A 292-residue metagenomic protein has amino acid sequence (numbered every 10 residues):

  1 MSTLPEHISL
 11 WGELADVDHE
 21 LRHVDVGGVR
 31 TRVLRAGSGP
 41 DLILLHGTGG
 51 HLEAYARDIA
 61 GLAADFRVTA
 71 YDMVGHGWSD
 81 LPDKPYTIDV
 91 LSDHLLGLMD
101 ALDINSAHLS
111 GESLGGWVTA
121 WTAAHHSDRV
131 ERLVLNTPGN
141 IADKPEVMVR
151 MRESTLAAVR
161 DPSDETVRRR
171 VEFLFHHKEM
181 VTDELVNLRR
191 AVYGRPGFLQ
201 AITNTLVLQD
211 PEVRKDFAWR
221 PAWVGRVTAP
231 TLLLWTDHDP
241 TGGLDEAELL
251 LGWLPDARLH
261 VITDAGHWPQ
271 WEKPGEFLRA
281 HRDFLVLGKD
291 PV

Functional and structural regions predicted by a protein language model:
M1-L42, D65-F66, I104-N105, R282-V292: Alpha/beta-hydrolase fold catalytic core
D25, V29-W78: Conserved HGGG/HGGXW glycine-rich cap/lid loop of the alpha/beta-hydrolase fold
L34, A56-A60, T69-L114, V118 (+1 more regions): Active-site loop/oxyanion-hole signature of alpha/beta-hydrolase fold enzymes
A120-A124, E131-V167: Flexible "cap/lid" loop of the alpha/beta hydrolase fold
E146, D164-G225: Conserved alpha/beta-hydrolase catalytic His-Asp/Glu region
V227, L233-W235: Short beta-strand/loop motif that positions the catalytic acidic residue of the alpha/beta-hydrolase fold
H238-G242: Acidic catalytic loop of the alpha/beta-hydrolase fold
D256-V292: Catalytic active-site module of serine/aspartate enzymes centered on a nucleophile-bearing elbow/loop
